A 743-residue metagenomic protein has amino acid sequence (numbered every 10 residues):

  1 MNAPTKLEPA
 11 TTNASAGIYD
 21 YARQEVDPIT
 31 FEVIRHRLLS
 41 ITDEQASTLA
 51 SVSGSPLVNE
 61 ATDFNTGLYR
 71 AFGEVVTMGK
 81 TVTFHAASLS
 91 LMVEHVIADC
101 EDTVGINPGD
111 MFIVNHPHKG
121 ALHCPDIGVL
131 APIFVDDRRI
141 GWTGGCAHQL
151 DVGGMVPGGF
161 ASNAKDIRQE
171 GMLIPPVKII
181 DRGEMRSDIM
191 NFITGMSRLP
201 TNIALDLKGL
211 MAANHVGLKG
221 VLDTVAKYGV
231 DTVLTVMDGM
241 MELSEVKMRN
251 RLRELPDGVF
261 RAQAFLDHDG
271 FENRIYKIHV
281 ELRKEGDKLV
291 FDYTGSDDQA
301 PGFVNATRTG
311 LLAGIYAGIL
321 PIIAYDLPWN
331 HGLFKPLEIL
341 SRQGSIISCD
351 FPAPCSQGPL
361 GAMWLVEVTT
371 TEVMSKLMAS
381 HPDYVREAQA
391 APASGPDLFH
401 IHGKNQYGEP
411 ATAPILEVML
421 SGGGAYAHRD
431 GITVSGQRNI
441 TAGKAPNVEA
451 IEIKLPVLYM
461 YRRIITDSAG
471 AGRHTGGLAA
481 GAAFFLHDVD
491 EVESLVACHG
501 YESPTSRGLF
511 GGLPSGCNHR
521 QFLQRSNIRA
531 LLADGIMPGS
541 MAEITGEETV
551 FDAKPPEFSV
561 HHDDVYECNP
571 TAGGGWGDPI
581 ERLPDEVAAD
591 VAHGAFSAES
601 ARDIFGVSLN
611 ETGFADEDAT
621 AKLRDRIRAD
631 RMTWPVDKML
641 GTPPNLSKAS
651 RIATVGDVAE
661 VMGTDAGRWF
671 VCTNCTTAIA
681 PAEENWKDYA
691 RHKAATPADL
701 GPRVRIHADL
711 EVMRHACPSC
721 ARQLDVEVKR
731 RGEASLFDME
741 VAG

Functional and structural regions predicted by a protein language model:
M1-N2, G743: C-terminal end-of-chain micro-motif
N2-D110, V114-V135, R139-L640: Glycine/proline-enriched, intrinsically flexible loops and inter-domain linkers
R631-G743: Long compositionally biased, domain-poor regions of proteins
